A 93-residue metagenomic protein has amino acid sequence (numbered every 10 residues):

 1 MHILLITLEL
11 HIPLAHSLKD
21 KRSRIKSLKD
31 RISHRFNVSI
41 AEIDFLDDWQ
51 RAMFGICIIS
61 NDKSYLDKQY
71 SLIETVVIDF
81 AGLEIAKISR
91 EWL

Functional and structural regions predicted by a protein language model:
I3, A41-I59, E91: Short, charge-patterned binding micro-sites
L4-P13, L18: Short glycine-/aliphatic-rich beta-strand segments at the starts of folded cytosolic domains
K21: C-terminal binding/interaction regions
I58-L93: C-terminal structural segments of small proteins and small subunits
